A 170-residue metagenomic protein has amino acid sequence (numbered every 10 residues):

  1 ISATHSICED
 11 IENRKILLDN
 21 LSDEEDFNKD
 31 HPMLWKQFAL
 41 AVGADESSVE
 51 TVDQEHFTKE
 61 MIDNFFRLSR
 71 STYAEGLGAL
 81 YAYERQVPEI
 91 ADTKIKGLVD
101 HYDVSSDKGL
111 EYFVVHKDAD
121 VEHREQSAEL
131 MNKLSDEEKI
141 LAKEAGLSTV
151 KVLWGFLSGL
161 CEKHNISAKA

Functional and structural regions predicted by a protein language model:
I1-A170: Non-heme di-metal
